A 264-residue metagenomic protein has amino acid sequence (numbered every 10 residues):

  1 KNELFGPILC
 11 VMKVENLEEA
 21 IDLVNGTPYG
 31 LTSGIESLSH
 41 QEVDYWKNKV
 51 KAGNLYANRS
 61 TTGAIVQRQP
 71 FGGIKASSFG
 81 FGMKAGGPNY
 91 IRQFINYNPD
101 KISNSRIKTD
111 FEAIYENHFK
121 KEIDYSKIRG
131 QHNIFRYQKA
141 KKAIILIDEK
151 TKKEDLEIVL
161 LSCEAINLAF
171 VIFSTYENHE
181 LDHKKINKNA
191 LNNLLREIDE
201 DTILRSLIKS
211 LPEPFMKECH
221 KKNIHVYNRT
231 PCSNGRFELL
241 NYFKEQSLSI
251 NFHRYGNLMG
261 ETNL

Functional and structural regions predicted by a protein language model:
K1-L264: Conserved C-terminal structural/oligomerization subdomain of aldehyde/semialdehyde dehydrogenase
